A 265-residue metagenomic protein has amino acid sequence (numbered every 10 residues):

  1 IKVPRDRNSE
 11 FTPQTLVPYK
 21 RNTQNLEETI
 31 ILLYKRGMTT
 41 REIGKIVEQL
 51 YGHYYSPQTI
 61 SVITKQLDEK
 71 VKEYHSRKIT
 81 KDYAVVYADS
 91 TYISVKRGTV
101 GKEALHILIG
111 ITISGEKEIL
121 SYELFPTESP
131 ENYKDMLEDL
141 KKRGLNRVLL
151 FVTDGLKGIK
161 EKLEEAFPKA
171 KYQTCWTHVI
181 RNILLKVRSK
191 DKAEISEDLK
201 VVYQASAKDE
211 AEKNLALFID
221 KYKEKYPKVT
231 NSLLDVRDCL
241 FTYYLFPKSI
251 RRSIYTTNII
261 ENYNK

Functional and structural regions predicted by a protein language model:
K2-R7, Q14-K20, H53, V62-V152 (+5 more regions): RNase H-like nuclease fold core
R7, V201, A205-K265: Acidic/histidine-rich catalytic cores and adjacent linkers of DNA breakage/strand-transfer/modification proteins
N25-G37: Short, amphipathic alpha-helical "recognition" segments used to contact nucleic acids or chromatin
R41-G52: DNA-recognition alpha helix
D82, K190-A207: A polyampholytic, Gly/Pro-enriched intrinsically disordered region
L150-K157, K162-D198: Conserved beta-strand -> loop -> alpha-helix junction used to position metal-binding or nucleic-acid-contacting
